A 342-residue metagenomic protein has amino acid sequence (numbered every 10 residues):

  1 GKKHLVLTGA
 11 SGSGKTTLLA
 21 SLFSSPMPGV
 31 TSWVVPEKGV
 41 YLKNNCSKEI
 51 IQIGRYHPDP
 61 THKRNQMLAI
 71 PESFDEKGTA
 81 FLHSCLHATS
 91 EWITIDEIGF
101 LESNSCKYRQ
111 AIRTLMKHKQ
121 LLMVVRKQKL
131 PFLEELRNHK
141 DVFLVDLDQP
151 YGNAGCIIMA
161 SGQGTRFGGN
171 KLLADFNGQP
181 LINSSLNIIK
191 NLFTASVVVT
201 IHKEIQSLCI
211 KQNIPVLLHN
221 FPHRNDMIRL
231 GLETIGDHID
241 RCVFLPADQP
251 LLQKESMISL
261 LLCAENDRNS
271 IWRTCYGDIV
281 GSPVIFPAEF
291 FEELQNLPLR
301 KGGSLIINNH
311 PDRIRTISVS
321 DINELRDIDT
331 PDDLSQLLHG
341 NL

Functional and structural regions predicted by a protein language model:
L5, S84-C85, S90, I98-G152: Replace "adjacent to P-loop NTPase cores in ATP/GTP-dependent enzymes" with "adjacent to NTP-binding cores
S11: The conserved Walker
G14: Conserved glycine(s) of the Walker
F23-Q66: N-terminal phosphate/diphosphate-binding loop that engages ATP/GTP or pyrophosphate donors across diverse enzyme folds
Y151-G169: N-terminal nucleotide-binding beta1-loop-alpha1 segment
N183-V243, E255: Conserved N-terminal catalytic core of the sugar/cofactor nucleotidyltransferase
F221-Q295: Conserved beta-loop-beta/alpha segment of the NTase-like Rossmann-fold superfamily that binds/positions NTPs
E292, N296-L342: Conserved alpha/beta core of the MobA/IspD/sugar-nucleotide pyrophosphorylase nucleotidyltransferase superfamily
